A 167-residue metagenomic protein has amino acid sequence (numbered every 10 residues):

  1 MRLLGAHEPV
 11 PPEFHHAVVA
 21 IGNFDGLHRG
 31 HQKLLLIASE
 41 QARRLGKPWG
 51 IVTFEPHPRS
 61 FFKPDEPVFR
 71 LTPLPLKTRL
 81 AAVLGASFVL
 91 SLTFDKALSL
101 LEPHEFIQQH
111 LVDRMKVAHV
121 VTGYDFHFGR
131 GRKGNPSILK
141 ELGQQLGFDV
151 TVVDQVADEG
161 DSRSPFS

Functional and structural regions predicted by a protein language model:
M1-S167: Nucleotidyltransferase catalytic core that binds NTPs
